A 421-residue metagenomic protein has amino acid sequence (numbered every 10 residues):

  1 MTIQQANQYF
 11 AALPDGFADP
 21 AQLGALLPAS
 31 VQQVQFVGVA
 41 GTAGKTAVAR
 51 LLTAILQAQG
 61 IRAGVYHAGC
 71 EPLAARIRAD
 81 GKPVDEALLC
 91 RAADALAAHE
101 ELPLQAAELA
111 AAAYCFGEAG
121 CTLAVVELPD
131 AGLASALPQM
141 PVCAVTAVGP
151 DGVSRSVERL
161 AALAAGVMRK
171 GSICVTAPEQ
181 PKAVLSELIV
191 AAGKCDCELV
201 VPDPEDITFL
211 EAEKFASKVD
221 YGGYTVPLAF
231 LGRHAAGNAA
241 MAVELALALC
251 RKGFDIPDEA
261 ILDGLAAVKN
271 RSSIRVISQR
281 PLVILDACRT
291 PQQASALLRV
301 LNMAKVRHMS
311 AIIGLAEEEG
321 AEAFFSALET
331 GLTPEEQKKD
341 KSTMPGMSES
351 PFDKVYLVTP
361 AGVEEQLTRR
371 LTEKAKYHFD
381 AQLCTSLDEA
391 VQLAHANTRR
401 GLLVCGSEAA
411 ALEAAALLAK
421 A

Functional and structural regions predicted by a protein language model:
M1-G41, V48, A54, A58-Q59: Short functional linear segments
R50-L96: N-terminal phosphate/diphosphate-binding loop that engages ATP/GTP or pyrophosphate donors across diverse enzyme folds
L52-Q57, F116, L249, A375 (+1 more regions): Hydrophobic alpha-helical packing residues
E108-A183: Flexible active-site lid/hinge loop adjacent to a nucleotide/diphosphate and Mg2+-phosphate binding pocket
L123, L133-A144, V148-G152, R159 (+1 more regions): Nucleotide phosphate-binding/pyrophosphate-handling subdomain across enzymes that bind or process nucleotide phosphates
S154-V167, S172-G237: Internal gly/pro-rich beta-alpha loop/helix module that stabilizes soluble enzyme cofactors or their anionic handles
E179-D196, L282-V283, A323-G401: C-terminal helical cap/extension that packs against the catalytic core of soluble nucleotide-cofactor enzymes
A390-A419: A glycine-rich beta-strand to alpha-helix segment that forms a phosphate/ribose-binding loop at ligand/cofactor sites
